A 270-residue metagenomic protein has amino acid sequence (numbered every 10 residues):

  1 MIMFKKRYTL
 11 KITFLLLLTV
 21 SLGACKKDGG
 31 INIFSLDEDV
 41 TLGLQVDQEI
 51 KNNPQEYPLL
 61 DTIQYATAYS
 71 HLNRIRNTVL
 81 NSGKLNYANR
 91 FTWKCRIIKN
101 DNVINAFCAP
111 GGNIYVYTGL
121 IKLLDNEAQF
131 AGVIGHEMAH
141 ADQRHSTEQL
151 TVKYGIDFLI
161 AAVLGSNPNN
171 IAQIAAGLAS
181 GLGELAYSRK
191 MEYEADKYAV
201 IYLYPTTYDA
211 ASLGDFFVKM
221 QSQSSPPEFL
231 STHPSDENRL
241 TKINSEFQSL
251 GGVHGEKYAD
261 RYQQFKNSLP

Functional and structural regions predicted by a protein language model:
F4-K6, K11, C25-Q55, N81-N105 (+1 more regions): C-terminal capping/extension segments of zinc metalloprotease domains
V20-A24: C-terminal motif of bacterial Sec signal peptides marking the signal peptidase cleavage site
E38, A68, F91-K94, N102 (+3 more regions): Envelope-exposed proteins and targeting segments
A68-Y87: Zn2+-dependent metallopeptidase catalytic core
N77, N100-N102, G111-G112, G119-I121 (+3 more regions): Solvent-exposed coil/turn segments that connect beta secondary-structure elements in extracytoplasmic/periplasmic
L120-I121, D125-Q129, M138-Y154, S166-N167 (+1 more regions): Catalytic Zn2+-binding segment of zinc metalloproteases
T151-N167, I171-G183: Membrane-active amphipathic alpha-helices enriched in small hydrophobic residues
